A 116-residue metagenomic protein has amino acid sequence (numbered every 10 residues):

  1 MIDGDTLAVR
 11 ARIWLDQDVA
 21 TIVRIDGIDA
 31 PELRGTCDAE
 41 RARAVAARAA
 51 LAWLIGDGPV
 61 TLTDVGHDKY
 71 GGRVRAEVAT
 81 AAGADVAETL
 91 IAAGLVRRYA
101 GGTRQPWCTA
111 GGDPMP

Functional and structural regions predicted by a protein language model:
M1-P116: Small beta-barrel nucleic-acid-binding modules, primarily SNase/OB-fold domains and secondarily Tudor-like barrels
